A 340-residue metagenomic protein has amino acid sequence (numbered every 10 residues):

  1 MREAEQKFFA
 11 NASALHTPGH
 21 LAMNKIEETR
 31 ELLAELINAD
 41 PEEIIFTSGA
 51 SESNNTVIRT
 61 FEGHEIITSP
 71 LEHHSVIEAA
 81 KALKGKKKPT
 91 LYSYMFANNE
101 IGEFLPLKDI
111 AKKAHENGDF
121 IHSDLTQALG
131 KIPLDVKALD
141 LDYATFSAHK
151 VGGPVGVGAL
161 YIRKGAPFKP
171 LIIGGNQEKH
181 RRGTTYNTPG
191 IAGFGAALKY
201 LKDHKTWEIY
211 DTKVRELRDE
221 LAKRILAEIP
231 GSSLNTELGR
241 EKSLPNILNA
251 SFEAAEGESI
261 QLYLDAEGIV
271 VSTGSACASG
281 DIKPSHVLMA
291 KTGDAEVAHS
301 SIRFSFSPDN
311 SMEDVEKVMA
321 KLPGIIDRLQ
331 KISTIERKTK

Functional and structural regions predicted by a protein language model:
M1-K340: Pyridoxal 5′-phosphate
